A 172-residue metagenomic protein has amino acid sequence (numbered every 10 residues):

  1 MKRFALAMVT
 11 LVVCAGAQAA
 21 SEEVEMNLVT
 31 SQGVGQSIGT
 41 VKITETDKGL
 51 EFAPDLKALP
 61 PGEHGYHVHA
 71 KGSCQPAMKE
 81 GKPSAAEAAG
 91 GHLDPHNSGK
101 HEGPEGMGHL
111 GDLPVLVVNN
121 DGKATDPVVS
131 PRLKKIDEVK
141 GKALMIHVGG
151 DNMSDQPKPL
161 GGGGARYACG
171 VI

Functional and structural regions predicted by a protein language model:
M1-A19: Gram-negative bacterial Sec-dependent N-terminal signal peptides
Q18-I172: N-terminal leader/targeting pre-sequences
